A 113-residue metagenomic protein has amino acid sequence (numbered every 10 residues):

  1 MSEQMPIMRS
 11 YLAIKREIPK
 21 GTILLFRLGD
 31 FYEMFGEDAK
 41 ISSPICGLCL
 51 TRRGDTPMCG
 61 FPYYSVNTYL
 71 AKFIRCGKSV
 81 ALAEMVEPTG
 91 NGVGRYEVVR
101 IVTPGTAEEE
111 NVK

Functional and structural regions predicted by a protein language model:
M1-K113: Basic, polar low-complexity surface loops/patches
